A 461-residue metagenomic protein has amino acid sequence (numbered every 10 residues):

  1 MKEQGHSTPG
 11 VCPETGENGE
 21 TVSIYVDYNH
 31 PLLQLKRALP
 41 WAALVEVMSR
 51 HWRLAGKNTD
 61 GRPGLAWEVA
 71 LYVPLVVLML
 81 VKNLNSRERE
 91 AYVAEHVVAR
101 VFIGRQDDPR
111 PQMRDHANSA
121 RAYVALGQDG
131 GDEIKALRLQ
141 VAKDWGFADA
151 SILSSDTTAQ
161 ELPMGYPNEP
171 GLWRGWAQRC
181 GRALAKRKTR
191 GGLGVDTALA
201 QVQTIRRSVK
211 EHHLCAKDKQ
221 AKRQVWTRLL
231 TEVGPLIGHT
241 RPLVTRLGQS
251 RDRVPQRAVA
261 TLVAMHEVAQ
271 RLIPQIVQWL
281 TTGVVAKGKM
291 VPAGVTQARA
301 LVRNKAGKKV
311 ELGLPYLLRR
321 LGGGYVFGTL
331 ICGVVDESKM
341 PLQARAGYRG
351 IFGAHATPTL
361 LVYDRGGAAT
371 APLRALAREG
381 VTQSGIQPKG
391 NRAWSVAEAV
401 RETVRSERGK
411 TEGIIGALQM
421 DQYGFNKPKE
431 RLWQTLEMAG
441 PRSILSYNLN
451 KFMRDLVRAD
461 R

Functional and structural regions predicted by a protein language model:
M1-E46, R50, R461: Charged, often Cys/His-bearing segments associated with DNA-binding zinc-finger transcription factors
H30, L75, R89-E90, D115-L126 (+8 more regions): Short, conserved catalytic/metal-binding motifs centered on acidic residues
W52-A66, V73, L80-G146: Basic, low-complexity intrinsically disordered segments
P63-W67, V97, L361-A371, G390: Acidic, metal-coordinating catalytic cores used for nucleic-acid/nucleotide bond scission and strand-transfer chemistry
L78, K188, P341-L360: Short, basic/hydrophobic alpha-helical segments
Q106-V295: Active-site- or DNA-interface-adjacent structural scaffold in DNA-acting proteins
T261-E267, R401-R461: Basic, amphipathic alpha-helical segments enriched in Lys/Arg and hydrophobic/aromatic residues
Q297, A306-F352: Electropositive, glycine- and tryptophan-enriched low-complexity nucleic-acid-binding patches
